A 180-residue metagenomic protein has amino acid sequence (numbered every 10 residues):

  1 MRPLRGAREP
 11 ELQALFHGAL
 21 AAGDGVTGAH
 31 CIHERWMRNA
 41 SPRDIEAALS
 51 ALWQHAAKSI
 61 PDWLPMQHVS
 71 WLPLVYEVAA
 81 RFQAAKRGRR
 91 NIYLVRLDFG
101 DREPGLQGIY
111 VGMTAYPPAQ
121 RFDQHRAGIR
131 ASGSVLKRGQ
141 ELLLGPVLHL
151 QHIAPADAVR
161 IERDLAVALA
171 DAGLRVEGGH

Functional and structural regions predicted by a protein language model:
M1-Y116, Q120, R160-I161: GIY-YIG nuclease catalytic motif and its immediate N-terminal context
E9, N91, G133, G139-E141 (+1 more regions): Generic N-terminal initiation segments characterized by hydrophobic and/or small/turn-forming residues
N39-R43, A127-A131, D164-E177: Short arginine-rich
N91-P104, L142-Q151, E177: General secondary-structure propensity
A115-R160: Conserved short loop/helix modules at catalytic or binding sites in compact beta-alpha or helix-hairpin-helix contexts
